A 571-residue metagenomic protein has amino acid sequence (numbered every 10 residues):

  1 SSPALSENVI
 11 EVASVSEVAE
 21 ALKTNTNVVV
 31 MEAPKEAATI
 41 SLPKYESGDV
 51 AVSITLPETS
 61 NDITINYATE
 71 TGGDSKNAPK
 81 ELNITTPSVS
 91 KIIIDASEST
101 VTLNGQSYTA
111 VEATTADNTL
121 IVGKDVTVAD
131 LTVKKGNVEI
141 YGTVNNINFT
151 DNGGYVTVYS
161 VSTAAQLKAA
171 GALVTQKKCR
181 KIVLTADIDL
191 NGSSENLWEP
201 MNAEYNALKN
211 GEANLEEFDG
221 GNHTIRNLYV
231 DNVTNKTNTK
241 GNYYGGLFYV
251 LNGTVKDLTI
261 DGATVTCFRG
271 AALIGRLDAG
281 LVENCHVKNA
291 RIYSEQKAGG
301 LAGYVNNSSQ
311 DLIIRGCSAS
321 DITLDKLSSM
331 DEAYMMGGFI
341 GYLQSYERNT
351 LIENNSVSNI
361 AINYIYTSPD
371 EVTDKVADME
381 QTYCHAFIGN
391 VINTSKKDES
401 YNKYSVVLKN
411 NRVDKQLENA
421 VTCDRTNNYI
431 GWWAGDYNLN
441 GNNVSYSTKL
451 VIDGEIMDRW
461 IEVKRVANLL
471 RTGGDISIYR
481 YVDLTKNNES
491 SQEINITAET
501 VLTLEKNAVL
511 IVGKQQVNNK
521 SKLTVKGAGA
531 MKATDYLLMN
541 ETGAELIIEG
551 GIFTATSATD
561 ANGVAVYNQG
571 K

Functional and structural regions predicted by a protein language model:
P3-A78, N83-T86, I94-A96, N148-Q569: Surface-exposed repetitive/solenoidal architectures
V111: N-terminal glycine-rich FAD/FM-binding segment characteristic of electron-transfer flavoproteins
N118, G136, G142: Glycine- and acidic-residue-biased ligand/ion/polar-headgroup-sensing regions
